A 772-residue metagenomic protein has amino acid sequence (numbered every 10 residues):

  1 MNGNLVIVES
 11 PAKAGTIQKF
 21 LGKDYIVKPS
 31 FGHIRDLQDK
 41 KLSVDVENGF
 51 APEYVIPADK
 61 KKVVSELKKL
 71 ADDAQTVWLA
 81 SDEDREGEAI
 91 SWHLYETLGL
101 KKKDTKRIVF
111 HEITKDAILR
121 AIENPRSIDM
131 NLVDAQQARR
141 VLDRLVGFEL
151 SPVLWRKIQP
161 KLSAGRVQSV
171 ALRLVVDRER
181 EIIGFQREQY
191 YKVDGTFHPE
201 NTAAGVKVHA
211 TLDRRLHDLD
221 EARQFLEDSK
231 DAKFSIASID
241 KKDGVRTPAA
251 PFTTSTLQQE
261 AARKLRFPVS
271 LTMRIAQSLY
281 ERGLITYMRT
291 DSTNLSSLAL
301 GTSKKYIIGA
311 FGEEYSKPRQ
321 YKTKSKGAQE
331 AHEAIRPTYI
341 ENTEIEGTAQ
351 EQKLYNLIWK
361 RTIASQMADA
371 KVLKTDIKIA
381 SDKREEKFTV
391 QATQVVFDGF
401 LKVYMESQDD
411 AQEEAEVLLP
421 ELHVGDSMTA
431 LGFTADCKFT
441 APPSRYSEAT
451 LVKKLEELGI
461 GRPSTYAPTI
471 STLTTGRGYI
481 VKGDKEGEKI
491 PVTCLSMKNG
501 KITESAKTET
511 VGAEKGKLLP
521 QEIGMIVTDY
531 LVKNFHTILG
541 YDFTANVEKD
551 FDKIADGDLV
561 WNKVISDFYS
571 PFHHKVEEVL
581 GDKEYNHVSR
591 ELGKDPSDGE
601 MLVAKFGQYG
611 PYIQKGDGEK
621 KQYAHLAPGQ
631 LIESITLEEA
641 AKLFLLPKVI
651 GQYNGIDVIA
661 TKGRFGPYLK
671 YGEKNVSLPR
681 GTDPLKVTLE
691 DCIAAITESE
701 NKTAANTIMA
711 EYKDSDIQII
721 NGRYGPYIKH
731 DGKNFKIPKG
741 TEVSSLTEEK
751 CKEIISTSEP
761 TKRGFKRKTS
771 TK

Functional and structural regions predicted by a protein language model:
M1-R140, E149, D213, Q408: Intrinsically disordered, low-complexity regulatory segments
N2-N4, T16, S151, G184 (+3 more regions): Basic, low-complexity terminal or inter-domain segments flanking catalytic cores
E53-I56, S81-E83, K101-K106, R126-V133 (+7 more regions): Short, polar/flexible loop-turn hinges at active-site or ligand-entry regions and domain interfaces
I113-G195, K241-V245: C-terminal or mid-to-C-terminal helical accessory/interaction module adjacent to the motor/catalytic core
L216-P251, H423-M428, N546: Metal- or metallocofactor-binding catalytic centers and their adjacent structured scaffolds across diverse enzyme
E260, K264-L271: A conserved hydrophobic secondary-structure block that centers on an alpha-helix together with its immediately flanking
